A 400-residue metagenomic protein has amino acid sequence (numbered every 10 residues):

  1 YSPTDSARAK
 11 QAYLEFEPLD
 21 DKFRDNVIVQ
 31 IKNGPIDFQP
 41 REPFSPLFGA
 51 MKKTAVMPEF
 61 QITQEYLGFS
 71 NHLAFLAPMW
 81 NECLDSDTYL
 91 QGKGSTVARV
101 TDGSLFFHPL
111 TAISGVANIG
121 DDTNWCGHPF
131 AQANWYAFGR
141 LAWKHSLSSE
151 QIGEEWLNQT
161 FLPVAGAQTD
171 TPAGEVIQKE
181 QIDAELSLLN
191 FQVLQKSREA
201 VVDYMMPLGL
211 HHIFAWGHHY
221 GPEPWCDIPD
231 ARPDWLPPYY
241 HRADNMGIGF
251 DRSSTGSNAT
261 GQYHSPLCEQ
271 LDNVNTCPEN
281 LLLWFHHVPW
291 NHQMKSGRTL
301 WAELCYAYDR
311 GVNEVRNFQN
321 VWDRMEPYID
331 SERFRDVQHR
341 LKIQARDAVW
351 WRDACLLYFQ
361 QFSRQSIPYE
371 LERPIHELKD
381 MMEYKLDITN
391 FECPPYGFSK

Functional and structural regions predicted by a protein language model:
Y1-E154: Catalytic-core regions of glycoside hydrolase
G49-A50, A167-T169: N-terminal processing/targeting junctions
S95-G166, A173-K400: Catalytic domains of carbohydrate-active enzymes that cleave complex glycans
